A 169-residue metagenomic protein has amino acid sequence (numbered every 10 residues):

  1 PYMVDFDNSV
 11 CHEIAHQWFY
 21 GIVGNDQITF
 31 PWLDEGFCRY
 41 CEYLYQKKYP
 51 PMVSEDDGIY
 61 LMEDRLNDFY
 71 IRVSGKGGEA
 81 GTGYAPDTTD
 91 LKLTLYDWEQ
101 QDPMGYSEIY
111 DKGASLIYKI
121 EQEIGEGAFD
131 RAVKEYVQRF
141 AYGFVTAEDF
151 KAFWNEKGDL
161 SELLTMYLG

Functional and structural regions predicted by a protein language model:
P1-F30, C41, Q101-P103: Juxtacatalytic substrate-recognition/specificity segment
M3, D7, C11, F30-E35 (+4 more regions): Active-site-proximal structural scaffolding
F6-S9, G21-I22, I59-Y60, T88 (+4 more regions): Alpha-helical interaction segments
A15, F19, V23-Q27, E42-P50 (+4 more regions): Hydrophobic/aromatic-lined pockets within catalytic cores
G21, T29-E35, R131-E135, D149: Composition- and surface-driven signal marking solvent-exposed, interaction-prone regions in large proteins
E35, R39-S115, E123, Y167-L168: Acidic/His/Gly-enriched intrinsically disordered linker/tail segments that often contain short helix/coil "MoRF-like"
V53, W98-E99, G105-G169: Amphipathic alpha-helical substructures
